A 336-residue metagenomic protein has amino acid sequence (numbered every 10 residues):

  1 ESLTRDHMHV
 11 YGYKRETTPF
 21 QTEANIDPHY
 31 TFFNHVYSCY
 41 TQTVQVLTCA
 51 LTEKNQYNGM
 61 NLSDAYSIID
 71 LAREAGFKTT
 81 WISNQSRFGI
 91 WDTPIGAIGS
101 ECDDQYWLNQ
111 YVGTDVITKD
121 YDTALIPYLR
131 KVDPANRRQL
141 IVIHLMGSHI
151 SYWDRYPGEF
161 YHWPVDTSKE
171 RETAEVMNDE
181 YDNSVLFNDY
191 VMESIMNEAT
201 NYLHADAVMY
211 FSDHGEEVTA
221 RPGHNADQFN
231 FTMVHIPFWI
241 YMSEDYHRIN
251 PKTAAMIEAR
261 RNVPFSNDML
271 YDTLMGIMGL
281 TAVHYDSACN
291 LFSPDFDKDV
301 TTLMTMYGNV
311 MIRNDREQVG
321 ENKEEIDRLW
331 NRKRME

Functional and structural regions predicted by a protein language model:
S2, A75, I195-M196, D206-H214: Conserved beta-strand->loop/alpha-helix structural units within folded catalytic cores of enzymes with alpha/beta
S2-S168, N267, D272-D297: Active-site-proximal alpha/beta segments of enzymes that process anionic O-linked groups
G12-T17, T200, H204-A205, M209-P251 (+1 more regions): Histidine-centered active-site microenvironments of extracellular/periplasmic hydrolases and transferases
T31-N55, A207, E216-N230, P237 (+3 more regions): Membrane-proximal envelope and lipid/glycan-remodeling enzymes
N55-G59, G113-V116, E175-D189, M196-N197 (+3 more regions): Active-site rim elements
D70, R87, N197-Y202, A226-F229 (+1 more regions): Membrane-interface soluble catalytic domains
I126-K131, D166-V208, I240-M242, R261 (+1 more regions): A long, amphipathic alpha-helix that forms part of the scaffold/cap immediately adjacent to metal-dependent active
G158-V176, Y246-A255: Flexible internal linker/loop segments at domain or repeat junctions
